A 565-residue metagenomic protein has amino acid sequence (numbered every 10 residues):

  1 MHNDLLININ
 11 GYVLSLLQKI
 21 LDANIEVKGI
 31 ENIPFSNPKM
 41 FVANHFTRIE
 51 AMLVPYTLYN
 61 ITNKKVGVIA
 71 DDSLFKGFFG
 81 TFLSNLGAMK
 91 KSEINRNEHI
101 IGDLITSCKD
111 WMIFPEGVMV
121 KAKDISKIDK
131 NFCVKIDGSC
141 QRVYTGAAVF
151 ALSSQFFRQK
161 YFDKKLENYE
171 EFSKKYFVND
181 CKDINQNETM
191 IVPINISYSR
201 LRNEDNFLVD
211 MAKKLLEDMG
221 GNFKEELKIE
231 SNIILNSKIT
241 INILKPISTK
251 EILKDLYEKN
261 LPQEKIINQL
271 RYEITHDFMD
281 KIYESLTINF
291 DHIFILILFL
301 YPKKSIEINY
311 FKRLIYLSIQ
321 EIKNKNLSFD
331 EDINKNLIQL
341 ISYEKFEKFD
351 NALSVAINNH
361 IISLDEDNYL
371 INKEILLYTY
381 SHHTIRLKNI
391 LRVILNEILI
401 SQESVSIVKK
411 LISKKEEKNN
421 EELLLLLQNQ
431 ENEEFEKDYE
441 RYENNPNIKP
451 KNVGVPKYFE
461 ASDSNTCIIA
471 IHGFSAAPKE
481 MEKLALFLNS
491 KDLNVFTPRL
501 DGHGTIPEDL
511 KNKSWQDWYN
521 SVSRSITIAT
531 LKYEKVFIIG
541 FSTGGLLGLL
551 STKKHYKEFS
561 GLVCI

Functional and structural regions predicted by a protein language model:
M1-G67, D71-L74, S84, R96-Y458 (+1 more regions): Membrane-interfacial terminal anchoring regions of lipid-handling membrane enzymes
Y56, L550-K554: Active-site signature of alpha/beta-hydrolase-fold catalytic machinery across serine- and Asp/Cys-nucleophile hydrolases
N444-I506: Short, surface-exposed "cap/lid" segments of acyl-processing enzymes
I506-K532, F537: Catalytic nucleophile-loop/oxyanion-hole region of alpha/beta-hydrolase and closely related hydrolase-like folds
G540-G544, G548: Gly/Ala-rich beta-loop-alpha elbow adjacent to hydrolase catalytic centers
K557-I565: A conserved short beta-strand
